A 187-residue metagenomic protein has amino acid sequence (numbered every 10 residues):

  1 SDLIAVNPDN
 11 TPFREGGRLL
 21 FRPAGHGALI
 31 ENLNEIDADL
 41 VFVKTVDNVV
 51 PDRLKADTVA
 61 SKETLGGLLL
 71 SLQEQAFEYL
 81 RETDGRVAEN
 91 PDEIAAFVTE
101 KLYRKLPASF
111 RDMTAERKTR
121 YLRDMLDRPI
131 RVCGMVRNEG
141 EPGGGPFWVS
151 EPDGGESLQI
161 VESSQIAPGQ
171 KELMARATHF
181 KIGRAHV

Functional and structural regions predicted by a protein language model:
S1-E139, V149, D153-E156, Q165: Domain-scale recognition of functional cores that engage charged ligands
P129, P142, F180-I182: A general secondary-structure signal for short beta-strands and their flanking turns/coil in non-transmembrane regions
P146: Acidic, two-metal ion nucleic-acid-processing modules in DNA metabolism proteins
E172-G183: Short nucleic-acid-contacting surface segments enriched for D/E, G, S/T with interspersed K/R
A185-V187: Conserved small/polar residues in nucleotide/adenosyl-binding loops
